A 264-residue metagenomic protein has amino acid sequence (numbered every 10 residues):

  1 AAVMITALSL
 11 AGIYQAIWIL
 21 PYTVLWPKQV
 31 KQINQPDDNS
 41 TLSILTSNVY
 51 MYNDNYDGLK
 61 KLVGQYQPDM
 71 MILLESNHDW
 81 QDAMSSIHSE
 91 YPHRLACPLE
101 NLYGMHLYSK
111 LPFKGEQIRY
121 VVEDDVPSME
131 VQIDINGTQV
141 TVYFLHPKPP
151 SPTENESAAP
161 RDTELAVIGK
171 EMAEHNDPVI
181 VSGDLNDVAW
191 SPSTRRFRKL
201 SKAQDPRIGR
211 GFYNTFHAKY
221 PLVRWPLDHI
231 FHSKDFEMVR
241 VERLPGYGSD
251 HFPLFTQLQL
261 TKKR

Functional and structural regions predicted by a protein language model:
A2-Q65: N-terminal signal-anchor transmembrane helix
S40, I44, Y50-Q65, M70-R264: Soluble catalytic domains of enzymes that build or remodel membrane lipids, polysaccharides, and related
